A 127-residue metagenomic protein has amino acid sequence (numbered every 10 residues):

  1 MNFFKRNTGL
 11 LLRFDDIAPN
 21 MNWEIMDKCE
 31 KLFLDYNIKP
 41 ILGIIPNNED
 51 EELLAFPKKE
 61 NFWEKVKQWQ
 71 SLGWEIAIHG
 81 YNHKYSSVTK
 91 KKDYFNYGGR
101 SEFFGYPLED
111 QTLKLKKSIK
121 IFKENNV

Functional and structural regions predicted by a protein language model:
M1-V127: Catalytic alpha-helical scaffold of carbohydrate-active enzymes acting on polysaccharides/glycoconjugates
